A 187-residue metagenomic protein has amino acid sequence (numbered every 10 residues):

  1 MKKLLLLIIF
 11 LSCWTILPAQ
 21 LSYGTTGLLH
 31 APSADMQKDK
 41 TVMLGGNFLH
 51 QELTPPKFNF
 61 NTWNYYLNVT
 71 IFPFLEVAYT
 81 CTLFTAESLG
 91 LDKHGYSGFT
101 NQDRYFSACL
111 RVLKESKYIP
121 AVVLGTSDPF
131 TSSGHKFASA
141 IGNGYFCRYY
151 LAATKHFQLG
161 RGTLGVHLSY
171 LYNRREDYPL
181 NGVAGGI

Functional and structural regions predicted by a protein language model:
K2-K3, K155: A general lysine-centric signal
K3-C13: Sec-dependent N-terminal signal peptides
W14, L124-G125, V166-S169: Short, surface-exposed recognition loops or helix-turn segments adjacent to catalytic cores
T15-A19: Sec/Tat signal peptide C-region and signal peptidase I cleavage site
Q20-A138, Y145-Y149, T154-Q158: Transmembrane beta-barrel domains of Gram-negative outer membranes and organellar outer membranes
G142-I187: Detector for outer-membrane/organellar transmembrane beta-barrel domains, recognizing the amphipathic beta-strand
